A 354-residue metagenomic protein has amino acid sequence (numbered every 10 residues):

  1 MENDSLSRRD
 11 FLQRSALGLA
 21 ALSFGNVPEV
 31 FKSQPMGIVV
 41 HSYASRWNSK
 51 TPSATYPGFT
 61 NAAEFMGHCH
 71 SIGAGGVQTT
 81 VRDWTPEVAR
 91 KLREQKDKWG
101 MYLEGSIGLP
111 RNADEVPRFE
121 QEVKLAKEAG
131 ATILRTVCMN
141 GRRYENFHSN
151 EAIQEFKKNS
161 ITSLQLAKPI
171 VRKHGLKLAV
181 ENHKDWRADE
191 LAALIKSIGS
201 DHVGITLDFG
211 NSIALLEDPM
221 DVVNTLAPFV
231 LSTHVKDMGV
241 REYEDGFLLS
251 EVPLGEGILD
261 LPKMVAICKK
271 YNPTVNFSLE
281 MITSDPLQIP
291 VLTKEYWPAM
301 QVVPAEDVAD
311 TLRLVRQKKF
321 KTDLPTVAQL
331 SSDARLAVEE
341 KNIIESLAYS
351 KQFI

Functional and structural regions predicted by a protein language model:
E2-S5, R9-L17, A21-L22, N26 (+5 more regions): Histidine-acidic metal/acid-base catalytic patches
A21-N26, W84, W99-L103, P110-G204: Active-site acidic/histidine proton-transfer and metal-coordination neighborhood in alpha/beta enzyme cores
F31, M66-S71, W84-E104, E120-A131 (+4 more regions): Acidic (Asp/Glu)-rich catalytic clusters
Q34-H41, V77-T79, L103-I107, L134-T136 (+4 more regions): Hydrophobic faces of well-ordered beta-strands that scaffold small-molecule active sites in alpha/beta enzyme cores
S42-T60, S106-V116, N150-E155: Active-site mouth loops of central-metabolism enzymes
N61-H68, V88-Q95, R118-L125, F156-S163 (+5 more regions): A general structural detector for well-ordered alpha-helical segments in enzyme core domains, enriched
Q78-A89, L109-P117, Y144, N182-D189 (+3 more regions): Acidic-and-aromatic substrate-binding clefts and catalytic sites of carbohydrate-active enzymes
